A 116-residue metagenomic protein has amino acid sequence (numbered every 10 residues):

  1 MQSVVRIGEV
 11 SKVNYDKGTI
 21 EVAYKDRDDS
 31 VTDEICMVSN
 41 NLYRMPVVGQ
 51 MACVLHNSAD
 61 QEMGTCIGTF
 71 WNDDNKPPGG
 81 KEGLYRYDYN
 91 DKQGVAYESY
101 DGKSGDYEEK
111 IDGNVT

Functional and structural regions predicted by a protein language model:
M1-Y100: Exposed beta-strand/loop interface patches that mediate assembly or binding
V95-T116: Low-complexity, small-hydrophobic/phenylalanine-enriched stretches that adopt extended beta/coil conformations used
